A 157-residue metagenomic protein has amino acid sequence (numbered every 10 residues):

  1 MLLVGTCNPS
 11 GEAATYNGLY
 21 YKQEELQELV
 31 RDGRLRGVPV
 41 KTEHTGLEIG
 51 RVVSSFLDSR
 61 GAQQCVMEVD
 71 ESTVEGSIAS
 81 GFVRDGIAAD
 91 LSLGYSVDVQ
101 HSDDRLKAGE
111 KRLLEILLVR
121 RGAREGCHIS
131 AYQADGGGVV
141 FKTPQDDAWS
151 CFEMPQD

Functional and structural regions predicted by a protein language model:
M1-G37, G138-P155: Polar/acidic, low-complexity leader/linker segments enriched in S/T/G and N/D
G5, E12, S55-C151: Residue microenvironments linked to proteolytic maturation and disulfide-stabilized extracellular modules
A13-L26, T45-R51, D70-V74: Short low-complexity stretches enriched in small and charged residues
L26-E28, V40-E43, M67-V69, D103: Intrinsically disordered, low-complexity segments enriched in polar/charged residues with Gly/Pro, especially when
R34-L47, L91: Short conserved beta-strand and strand-loop elements enriched in small hydrophobics with frequent Asp/Gly
K41-R60: A glycine-rich, hydrophobic loop/mini-helix early in the fold
